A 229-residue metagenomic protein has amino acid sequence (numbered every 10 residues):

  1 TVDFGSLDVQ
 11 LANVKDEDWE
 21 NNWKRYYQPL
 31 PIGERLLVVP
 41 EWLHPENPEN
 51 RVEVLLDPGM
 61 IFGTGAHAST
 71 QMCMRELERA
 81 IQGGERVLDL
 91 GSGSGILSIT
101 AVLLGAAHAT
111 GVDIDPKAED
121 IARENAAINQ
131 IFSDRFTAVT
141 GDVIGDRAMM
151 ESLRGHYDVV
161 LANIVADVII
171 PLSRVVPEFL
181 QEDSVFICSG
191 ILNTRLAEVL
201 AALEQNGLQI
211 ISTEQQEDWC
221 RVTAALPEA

Functional and structural regions predicted by a protein language model:
T1-L7, H44-V52, I81-G83, M150-L153: Short, glycine- and charge-enriched coil/turn segments that flank and shape catalytic ligand pockets
T1-N47: N-terminal auxiliary segments of SAM/dcSAM-dependent transferases
V9-L11, V38, V54, F136-A138 (+1 more regions): Generic structural signal for residues in well-ordered beta-strands
P29-V54, P58-A68, M74: Proteins enriched for Cys/Gly/acidic motifs involved in redox and nucleic-acid/cofactor modification
M60, T64-V143: Conserved SAM/SAH cofactor-binding pocket of Class I
I114-E228: S-adenosylmethionine
